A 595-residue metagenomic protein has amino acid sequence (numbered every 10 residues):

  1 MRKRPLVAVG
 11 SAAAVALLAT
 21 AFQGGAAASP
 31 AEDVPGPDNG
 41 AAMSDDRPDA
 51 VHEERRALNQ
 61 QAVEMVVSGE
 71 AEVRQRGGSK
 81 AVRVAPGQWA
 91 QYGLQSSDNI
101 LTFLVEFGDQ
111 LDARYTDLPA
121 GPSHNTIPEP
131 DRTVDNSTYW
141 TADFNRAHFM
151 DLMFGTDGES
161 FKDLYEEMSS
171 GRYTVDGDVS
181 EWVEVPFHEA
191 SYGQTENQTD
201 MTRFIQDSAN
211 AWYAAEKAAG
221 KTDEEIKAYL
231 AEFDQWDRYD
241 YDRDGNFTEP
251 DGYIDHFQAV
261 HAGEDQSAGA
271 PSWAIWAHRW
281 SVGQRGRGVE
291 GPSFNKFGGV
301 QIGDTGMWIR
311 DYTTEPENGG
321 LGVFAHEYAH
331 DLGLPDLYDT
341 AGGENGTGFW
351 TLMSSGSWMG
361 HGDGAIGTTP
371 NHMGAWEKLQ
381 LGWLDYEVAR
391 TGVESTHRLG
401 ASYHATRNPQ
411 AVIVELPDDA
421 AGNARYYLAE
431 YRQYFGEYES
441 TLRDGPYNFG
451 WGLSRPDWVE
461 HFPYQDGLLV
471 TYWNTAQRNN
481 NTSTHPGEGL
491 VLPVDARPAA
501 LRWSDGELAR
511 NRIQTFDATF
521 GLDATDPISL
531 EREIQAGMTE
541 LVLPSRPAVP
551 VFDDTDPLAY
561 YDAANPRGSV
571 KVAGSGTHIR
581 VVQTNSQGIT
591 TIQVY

Functional and structural regions predicted by a protein language model:
R2-G10, L18-G245, D251-A268, A274-S281 (+1 more regions): Zymogen propeptides/activation segments of proteases
H256-D444, A476: Extracellular hydrolytic enzyme modules, especially secreted metalloproteases of the metzincin/thermolysin-like class
